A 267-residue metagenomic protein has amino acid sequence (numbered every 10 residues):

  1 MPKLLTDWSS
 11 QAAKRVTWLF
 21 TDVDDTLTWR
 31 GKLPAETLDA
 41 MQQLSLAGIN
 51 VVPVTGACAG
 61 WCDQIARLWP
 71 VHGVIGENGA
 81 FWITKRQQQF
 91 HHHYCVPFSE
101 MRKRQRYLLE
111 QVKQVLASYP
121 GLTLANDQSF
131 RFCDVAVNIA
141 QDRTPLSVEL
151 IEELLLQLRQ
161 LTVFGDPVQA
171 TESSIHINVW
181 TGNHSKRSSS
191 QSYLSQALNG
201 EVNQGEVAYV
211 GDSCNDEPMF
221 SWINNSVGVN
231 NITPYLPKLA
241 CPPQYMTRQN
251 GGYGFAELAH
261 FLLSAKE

Functional and structural regions predicted by a protein language model:
P2, S9, K14, P34 (+2 more regions): Mg2+-dependent phosphoryl-transfer enzymes with acidic/Ser/Thr/Gly-rich catalytic loops
V16, G48, V71, N78 (+2 more regions): Short, well-ordered alpha-helix to beta-strand connector turns
T21: Active-site T/S-Asp motif of two-component receiver
K32-D127: Active-site phosphate-binding/coordination module
S45-L46, R159, A240: Anion (oxyanion) recognition and catalysis
V115-W222: Conserved acidic, metal-coordinating active-site core of Asp-based, Mg2+-dependent phosphoryl-transfer enzymes
